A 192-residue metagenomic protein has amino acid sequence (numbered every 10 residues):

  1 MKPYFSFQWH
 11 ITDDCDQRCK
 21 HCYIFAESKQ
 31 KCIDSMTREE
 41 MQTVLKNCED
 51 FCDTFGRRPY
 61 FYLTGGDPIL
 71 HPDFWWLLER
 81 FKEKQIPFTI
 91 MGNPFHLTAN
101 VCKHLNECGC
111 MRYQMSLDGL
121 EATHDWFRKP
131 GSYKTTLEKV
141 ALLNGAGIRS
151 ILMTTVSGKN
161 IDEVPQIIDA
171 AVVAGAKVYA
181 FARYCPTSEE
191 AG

Functional and structural regions predicted by a protein language model:
M1-M111: Conserved alpha-helical substructure of the radical SAM core
K31, M36, C108, S116 (+1 more regions): Radical SAM enzyme [4Fe-4S]-AdoMet core and its adjacent flexible, acidic and glycine-rich loops/tails across
G65, I90-P94, L117-G119, T154-V156 (+1 more regions): A cross-domain feature marking catalytic cores of carbohydrate-active enzymes and several ubiquitous metabolic/repair
A122-T123: A short, histidine- and acid-enriched strand-loop-helix "catalytic/donor-clamping" loop that lines the nucleotide-sugar
